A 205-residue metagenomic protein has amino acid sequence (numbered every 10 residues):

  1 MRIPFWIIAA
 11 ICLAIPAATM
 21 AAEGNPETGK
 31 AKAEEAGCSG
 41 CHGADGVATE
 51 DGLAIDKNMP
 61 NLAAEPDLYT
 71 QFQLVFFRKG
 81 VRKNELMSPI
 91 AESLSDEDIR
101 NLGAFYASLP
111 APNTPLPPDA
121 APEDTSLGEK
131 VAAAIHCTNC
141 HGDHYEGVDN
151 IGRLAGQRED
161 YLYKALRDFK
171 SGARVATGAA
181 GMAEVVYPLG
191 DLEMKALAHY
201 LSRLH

Functional and structural regions predicted by a protein language model:
M1-I7: Bacterial N-terminal signal peptides that target proteins for export
P16-A18: N-terminal signal peptide c-region/cleavage motif recognized by signal peptidases
A22-E23, A44, I90, D143 (+2 more regions): Residue-level hotspots at or immediately adjacent to binding/recognition sites across diverse folds
E23-T49, A120-D143, R158: Sequence/structural segment immediately N-terminal to covalent heme-attachment motifs in c-type and related
K30, G46-K79, S88-S93, Y145-S171 (+2 more regions): Gly/Gly-Pro-rich "capping" loops immediately C-terminal to redox-active cysteine motifs in periplasmic/lumenal
E34-G43, N61, F72-V75, R100-A104 (+4 more regions): C-type cytochrome heme c attachment motif
C41-V47, A107-S108, C140-E146, S171 (+1 more regions): Detector for the c-type heme attachment site
E92-P115, D160, Y187-H205: C-terminal capping alpha-helices of c-type cytochrome domains
